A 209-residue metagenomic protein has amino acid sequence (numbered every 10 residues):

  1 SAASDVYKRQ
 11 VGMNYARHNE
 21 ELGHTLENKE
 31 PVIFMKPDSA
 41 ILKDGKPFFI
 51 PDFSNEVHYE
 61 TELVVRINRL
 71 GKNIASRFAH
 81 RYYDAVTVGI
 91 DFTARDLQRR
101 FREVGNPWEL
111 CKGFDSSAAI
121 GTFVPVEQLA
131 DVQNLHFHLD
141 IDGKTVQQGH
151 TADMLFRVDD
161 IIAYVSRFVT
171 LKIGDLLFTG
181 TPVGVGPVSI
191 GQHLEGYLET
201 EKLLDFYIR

Functional and structural regions predicted by a protein language model:
S1-Y7: Short, small-residue-biased leader/transition segments that mark boundaries at the very start of proteins
K8-D153, D159, D205: Glycine-enriched loop-and-adjacent helix/strand subsegments that border the catalytic/binding cleft of enzyme cores
M13, F92, L176, P182-V183: Active-site metal-binding loops of divalent metal-dependent hydrolases
S39, F49-I50, V183-R209: Charged, cofactor-coupling segments
L63, L177-F178, V183, L194: Generic structural signal for buried aliphatic residues
T145-K172, F178: Glycine-rich active-site loops that engage anionic ligands at enzyme catalytic sites
